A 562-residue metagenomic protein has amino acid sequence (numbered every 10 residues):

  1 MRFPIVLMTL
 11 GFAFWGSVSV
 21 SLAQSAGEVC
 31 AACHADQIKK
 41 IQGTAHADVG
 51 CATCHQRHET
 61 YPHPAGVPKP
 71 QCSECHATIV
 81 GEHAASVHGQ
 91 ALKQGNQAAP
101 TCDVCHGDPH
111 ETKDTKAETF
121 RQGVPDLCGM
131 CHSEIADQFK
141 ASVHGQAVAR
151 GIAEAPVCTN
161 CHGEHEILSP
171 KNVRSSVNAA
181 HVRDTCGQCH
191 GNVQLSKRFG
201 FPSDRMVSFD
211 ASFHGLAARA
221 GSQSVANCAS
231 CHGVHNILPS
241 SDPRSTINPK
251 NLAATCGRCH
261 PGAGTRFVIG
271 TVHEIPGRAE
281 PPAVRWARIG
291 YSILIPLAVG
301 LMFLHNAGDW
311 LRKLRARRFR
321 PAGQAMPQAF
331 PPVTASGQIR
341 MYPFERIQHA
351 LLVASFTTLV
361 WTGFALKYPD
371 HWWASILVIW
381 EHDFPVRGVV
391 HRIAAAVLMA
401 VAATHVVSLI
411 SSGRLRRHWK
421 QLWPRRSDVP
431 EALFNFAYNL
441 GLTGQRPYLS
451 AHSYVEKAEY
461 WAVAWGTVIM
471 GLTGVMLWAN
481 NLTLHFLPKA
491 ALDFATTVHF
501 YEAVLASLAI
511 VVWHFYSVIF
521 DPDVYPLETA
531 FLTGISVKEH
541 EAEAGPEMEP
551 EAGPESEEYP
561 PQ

Functional and structural regions predicted by a protein language model:
M1-I5: Positively charged n-region of N-terminal signal peptides that target proteins for export
V6-S17: Bacterial N-terminal signal peptides
W15-S19, A552-P554: Intrinsically disordered, low-complexity segments
S19-R340, A350, W373, I379-P385 (+1 more regions): Short sequence/structural segments immediately N-terminal
G200, A253-R258, T265-Q562: Membrane-embedded alpha-helical bundles that constitute the cytochrome b-like, heme-associated redox core of multi-pass
